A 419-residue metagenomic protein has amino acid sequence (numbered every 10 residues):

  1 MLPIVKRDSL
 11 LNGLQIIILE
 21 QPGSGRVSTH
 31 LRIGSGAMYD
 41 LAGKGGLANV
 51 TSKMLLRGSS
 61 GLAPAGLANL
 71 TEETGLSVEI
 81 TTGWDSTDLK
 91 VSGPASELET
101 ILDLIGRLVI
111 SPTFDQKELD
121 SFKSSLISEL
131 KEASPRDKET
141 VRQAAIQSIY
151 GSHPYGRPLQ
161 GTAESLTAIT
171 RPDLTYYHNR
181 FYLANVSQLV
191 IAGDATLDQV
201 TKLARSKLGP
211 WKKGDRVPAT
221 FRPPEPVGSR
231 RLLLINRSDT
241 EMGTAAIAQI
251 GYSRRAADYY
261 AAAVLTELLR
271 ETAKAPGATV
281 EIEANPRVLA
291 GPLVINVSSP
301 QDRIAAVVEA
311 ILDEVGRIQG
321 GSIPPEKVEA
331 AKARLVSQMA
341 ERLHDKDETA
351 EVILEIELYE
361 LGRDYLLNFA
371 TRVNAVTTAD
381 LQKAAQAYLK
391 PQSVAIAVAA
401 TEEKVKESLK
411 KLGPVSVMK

Functional and structural regions predicted by a protein language model:
M1-R32: Mature N-terminal segment immediately following signal peptide/propeptide cleavage in secreted/periplasmic
G13, L31, N49-T51, T71 (+14 more regions): Buried hydrophobic packing residues in well-ordered domains
S28-A95, P135, R157-P158, L269-T279: M16/MPP (pitrilysin/insulinase) zinc-metallopeptidase core fold and M16-derived inactive scaffolds
A37, A246-I250, L269-S299, M418: A structural supersecondary motif
R57-G61, S92-K123, N285-R342, V417-M418: M16/insulysin-pitrilysin zinc metalloprotease superfamily fold
I101, A133-L183, A204-K207, S238 (+2 more regions): Scaffold signal of the M16-like zinc-metallopeptidase fold and its non-catalytic homologs
G151, Y155, L159, Q188-S253 (+2 more regions): An aromatic/glycine/proline-enriched structural segment found at the starts of mature extracellular/organellar domains
Q188-G193, N296-V297, E329-K419: C-terminal regions of mature proteins
